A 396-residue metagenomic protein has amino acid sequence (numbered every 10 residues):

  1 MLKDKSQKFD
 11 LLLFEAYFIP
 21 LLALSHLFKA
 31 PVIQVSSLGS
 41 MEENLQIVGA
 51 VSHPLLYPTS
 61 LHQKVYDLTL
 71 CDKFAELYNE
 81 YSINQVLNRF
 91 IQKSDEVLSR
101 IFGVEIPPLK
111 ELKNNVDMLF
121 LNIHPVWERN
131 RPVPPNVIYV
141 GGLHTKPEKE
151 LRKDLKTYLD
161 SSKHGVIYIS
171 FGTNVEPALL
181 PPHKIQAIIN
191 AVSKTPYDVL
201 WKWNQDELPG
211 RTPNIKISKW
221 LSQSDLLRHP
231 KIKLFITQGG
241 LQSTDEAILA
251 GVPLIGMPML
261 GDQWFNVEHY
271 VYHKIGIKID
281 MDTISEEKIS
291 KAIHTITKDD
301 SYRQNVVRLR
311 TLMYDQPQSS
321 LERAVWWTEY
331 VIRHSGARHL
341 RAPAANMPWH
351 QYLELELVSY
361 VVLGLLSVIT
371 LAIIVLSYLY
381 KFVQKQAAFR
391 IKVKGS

Functional and structural regions predicted by a protein language model:
M1-L21, Y66-K110, N114: Conserved nucleotide-sugar donor-binding subdomain of glycosyltransferases
M1-Y66, P125-W127: Conserved nucleotide-sugar donor-interacting segment of glycosyltransferase catalytic cores, predominantly GT-B
L12-F14, K219-N266: A donor-sugar binding/catalytic signature common to diverse glycosyltransferases and related nucleotide-sugar
I19-L45, V137, L179-L200, S243-L260 (+1 more regions): Classical protein tyrosine phosphatase
L22-L27, E43-Q46, W127-P135, D206-N214 (+2 more regions): Short loop/helix-cap segments at secondary-structure boundaries that form the rim of catalytic
I101, E111-L112, L119-F120, E286-S396: C-terminal amphipathic helix plus adjacent low-complexity, charged tail appended to glycosyltransferase catalytic
N114-N115, R129-K216, L221-Q223: Conserved catalytic-core segment of nucleotide-activated headgroup transferases in glycan assembly
G261-A292, S320: Change "using UDP/GDP/dTDP sugars" to "using nucleotide sugars
